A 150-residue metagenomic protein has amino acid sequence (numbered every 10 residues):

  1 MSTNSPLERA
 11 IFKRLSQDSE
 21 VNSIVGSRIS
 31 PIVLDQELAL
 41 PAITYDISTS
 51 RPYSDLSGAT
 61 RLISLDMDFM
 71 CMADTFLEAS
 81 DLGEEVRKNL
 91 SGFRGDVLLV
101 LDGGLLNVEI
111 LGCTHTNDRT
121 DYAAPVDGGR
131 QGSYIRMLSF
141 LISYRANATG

Functional and structural regions predicted by a protein language model:
M1-S27, P31, I47-G150: Charged, amphipathic alpha-helical segments and their flanking helix caps
V33-D35: Short, low-complexity Ser/Thr-rich regulatory SLiMs
E37-A42, Q131-Y134: A short, glycine/Asx- and small/polar-enriched loop/turn that sits immediately N-terminal to a beta-strand
